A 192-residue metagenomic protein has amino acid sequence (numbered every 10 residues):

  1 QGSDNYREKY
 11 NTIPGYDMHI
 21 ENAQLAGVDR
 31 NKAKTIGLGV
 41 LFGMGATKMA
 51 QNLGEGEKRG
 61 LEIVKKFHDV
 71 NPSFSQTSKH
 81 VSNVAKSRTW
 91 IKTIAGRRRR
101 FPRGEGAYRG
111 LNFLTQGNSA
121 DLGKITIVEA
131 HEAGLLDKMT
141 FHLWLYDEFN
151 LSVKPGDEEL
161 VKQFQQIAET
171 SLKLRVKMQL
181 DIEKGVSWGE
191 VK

Functional and structural regions predicted by a protein language model:
Q1-K192: Conserved catalytic core of nucleotide polymerization and phosphodiester-bond processing enzymes
